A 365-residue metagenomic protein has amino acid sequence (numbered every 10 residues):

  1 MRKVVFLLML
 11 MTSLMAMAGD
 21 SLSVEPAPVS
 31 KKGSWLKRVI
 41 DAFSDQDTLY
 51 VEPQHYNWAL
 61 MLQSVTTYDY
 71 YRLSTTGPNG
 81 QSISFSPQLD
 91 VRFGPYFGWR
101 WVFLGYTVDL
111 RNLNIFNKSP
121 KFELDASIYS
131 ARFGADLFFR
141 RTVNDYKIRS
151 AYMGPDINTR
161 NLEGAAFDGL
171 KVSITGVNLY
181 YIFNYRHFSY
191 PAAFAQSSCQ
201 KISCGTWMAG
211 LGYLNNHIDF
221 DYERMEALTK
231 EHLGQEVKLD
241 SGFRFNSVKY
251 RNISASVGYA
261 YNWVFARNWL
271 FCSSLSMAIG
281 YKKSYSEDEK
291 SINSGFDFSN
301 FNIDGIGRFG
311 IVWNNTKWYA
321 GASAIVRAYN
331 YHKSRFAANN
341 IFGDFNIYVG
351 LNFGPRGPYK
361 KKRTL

Functional and structural regions predicted by a protein language model:
K31, W35-V39, F43-Y56, N184-G205 (+3 more regions): Short loop/turn motifs that connect adjacent beta-strands in outer-membrane beta-barrel proteins
Q54-L60, V91, R100-V102, A131-A135 (+5 more regions): Outer-envelope beta-barrel architecture signal
L62, F93-W99, L124-I128, V177-F183 (+5 more regions): Residues on the lipid-exposed face of transmembrane beta-strands in outer-membrane beta-barrel proteins
S64-Y70, W99-F103, V108-N112, S130-R132 (+7 more regions): Transmembrane beta-strands of outer-membrane beta-barrel pores
T67-R92, F103-N117: Surface-exposed strand-loop-strand hairpins of Gram-negative outer-membrane beta-barrel proteins
Y71-N79, F116-K121, I148-G154, Y190-F194 (+4 more regions): Outer-membrane beta-barrel translocator domains and adjoining extracellular loop/strand segments of Gram-negative
S84-R92, Y146-Y152, N161-I174, I218-K230 (+6 more regions): Extracellular/periplasm-exposed beta-strand and loop segments of Gram-negative cell-envelope proteins, dominated by
G176-L179, I341-L365: Outer-membrane beta-barrel "beta-signal"
